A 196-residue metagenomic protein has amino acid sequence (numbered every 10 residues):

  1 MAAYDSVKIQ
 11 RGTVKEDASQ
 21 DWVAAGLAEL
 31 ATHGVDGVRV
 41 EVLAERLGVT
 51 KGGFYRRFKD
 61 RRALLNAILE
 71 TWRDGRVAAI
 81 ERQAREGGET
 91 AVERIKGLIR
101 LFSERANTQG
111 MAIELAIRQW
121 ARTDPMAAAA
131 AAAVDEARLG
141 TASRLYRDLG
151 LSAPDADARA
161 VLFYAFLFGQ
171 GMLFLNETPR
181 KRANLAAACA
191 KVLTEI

Functional and structural regions predicted by a protein language model:
M1-D17: N-terminal intrinsically disordered/low-complexity leader segments
D21, A25, E29-A63, A67: Helix-turn-helix
A25-E29, L101, F166: Short amphipathic alpha-helical elements of helix-turn-helix/winged-helix folds
K59-A63, A67, R85, E89 (+3 more regions): Residues in soluble alpha-helical coiled-coils and helical-bundle/repeat scaffolds
A67, E81-M111, F163: Hydrophobic alpha-helical connector segments
E70-V77: Short, basic, alpha-helical segments at the C-terminal edge of helix-turn-helix-like DNA-binding modules
V77, T108-L115, T123-G150, A158-V161: Amphipathic alpha-helical packing segments from all-alpha helical-bundle domains
A128-A132, R147-I196: Hydrophobic/aromatic-rich alpha-helical bundle segments in the mid-to-C-terminal region
